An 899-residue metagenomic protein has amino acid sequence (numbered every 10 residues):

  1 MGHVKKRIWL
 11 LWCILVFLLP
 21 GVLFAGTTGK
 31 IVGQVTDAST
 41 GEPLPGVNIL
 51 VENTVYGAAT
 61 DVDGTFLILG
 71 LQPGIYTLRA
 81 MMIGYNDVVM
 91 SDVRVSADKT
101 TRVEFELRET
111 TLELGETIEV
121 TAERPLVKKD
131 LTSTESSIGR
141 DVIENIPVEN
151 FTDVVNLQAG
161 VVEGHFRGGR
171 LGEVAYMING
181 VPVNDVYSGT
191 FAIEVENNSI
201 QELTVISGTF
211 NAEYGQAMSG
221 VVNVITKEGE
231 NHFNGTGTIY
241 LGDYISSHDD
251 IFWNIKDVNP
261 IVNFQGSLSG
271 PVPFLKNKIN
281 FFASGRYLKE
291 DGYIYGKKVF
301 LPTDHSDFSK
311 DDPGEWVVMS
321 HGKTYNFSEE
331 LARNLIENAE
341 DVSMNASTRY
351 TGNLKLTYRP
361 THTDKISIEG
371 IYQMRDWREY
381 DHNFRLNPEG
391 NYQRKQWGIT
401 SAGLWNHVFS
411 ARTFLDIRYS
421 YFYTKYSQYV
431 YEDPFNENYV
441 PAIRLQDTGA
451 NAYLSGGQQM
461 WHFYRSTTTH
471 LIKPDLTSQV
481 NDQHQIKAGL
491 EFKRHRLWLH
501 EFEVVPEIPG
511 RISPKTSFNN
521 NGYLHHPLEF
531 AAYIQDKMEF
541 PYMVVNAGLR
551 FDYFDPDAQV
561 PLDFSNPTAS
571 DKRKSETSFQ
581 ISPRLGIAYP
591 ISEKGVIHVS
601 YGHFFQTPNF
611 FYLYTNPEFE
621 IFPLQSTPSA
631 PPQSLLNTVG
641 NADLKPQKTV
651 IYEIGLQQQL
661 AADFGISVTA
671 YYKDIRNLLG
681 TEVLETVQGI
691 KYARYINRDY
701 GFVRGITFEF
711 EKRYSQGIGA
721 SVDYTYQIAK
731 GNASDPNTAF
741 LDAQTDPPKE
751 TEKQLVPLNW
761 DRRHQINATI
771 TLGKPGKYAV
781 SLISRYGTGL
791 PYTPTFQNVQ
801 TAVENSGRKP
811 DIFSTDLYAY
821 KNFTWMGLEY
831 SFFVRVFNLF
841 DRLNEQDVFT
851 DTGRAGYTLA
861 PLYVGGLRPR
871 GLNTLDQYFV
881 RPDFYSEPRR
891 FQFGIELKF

Functional and structural regions predicted by a protein language model:
L23-T121, L126-V127: Periplasm-facing N-terminal accessory domains of Gram-negative outer-membrane beta-barrel systems
N86, V93-E104, E116-V221, I225-E228 (+4 more regions): Periplasmic N-terminal accessory/gating domains of Gram-negative outer-membrane beta-barrel systems
T117, D416, S420, H598 (+2 more regions): Membrane-embedded beta-barrel scaffold of Gram-negative outer-membrane proteins
D249-I251, N759-T824, V848-F849: C-terminal beta-barrel architecture of Gram-negative outer-membrane proteins
D257-D376, Q396-F414, P583: Transmembrane beta-barrel wall of Gram-negative outer-membrane proteins
S367-Q535, S565-A569: Replace "related TpsB outer-membrane translocases also match" with "some related outer-membrane beta-barrels such as
F554, A670-I675, T686, I690-T795: Gram-negative outer-membrane beta-barrel transporters
K777-Q797, N822-F899: C-terminal beta-signal and adjacent terminal beta-strands/loops of Gram-negative outer-membrane beta-barrel proteins
